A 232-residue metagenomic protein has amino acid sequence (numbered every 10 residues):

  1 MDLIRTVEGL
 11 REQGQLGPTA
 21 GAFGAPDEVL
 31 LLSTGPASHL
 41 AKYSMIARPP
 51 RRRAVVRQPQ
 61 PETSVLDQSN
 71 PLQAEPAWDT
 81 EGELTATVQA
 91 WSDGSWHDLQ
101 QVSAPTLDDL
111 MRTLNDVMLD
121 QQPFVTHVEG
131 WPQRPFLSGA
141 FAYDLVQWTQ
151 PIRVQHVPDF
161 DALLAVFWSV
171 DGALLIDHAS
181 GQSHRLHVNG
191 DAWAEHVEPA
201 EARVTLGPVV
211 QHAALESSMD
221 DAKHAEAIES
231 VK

Functional and structural regions predicted by a protein language model:
M1-S103, A140-K232: Extended accessory regions or peripheral subdomains of proteins
A104-T126, Q150-D161: Short acidic (Asp/Glu) patches
Q121-G130, E226-K232: A short acidic-Thr-Gly-centered motif at the start of a beta-strand
V128-F141: C-terminal interaction segments
